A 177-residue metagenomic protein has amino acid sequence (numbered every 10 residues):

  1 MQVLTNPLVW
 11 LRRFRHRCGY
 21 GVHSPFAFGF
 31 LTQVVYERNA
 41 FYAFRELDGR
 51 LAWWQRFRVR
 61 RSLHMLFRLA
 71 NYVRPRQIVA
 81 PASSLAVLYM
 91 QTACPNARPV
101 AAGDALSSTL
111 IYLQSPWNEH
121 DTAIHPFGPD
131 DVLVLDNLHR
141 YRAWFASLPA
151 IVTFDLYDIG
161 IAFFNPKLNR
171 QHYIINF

Functional and structural regions predicted by a protein language model:
M1-P129, H139-F177: A short alpha-helical cap/connector motif
V134-L135: Periplasmic/luminal catalytic loop of GT-C fold multi-pass membrane glycosyltransferases that transfer sugars from
